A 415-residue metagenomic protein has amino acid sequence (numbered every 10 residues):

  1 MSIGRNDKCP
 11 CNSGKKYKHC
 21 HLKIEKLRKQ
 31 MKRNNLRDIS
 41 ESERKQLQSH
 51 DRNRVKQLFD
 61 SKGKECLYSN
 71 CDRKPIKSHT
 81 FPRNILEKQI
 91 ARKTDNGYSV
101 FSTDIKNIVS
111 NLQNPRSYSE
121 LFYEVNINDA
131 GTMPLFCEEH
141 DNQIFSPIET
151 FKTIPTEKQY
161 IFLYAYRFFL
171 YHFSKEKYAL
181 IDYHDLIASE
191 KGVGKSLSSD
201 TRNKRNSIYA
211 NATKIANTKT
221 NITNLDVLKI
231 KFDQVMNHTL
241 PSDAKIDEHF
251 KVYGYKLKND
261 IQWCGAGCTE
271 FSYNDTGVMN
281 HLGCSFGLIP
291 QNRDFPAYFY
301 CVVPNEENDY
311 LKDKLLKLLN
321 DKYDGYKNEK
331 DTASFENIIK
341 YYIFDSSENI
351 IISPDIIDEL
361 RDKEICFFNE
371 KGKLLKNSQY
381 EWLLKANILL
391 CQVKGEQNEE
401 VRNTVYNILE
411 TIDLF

Functional and structural regions predicted by a protein language model:
M1-K15, Y68-C71: Short Cys/His-rich zinc-binding micro-motifs
S2-R5, P10, R44-L47, D413-L414: N-terminal soluble segments of membrane proteins
K15-K16, F81: Alpha-helical hydrophobic packing sites
K18-L22: Cysteine-centered loop/knuckle micro-motif
E25-D141, S146-P147: An N-terminal structural lobe/cap that precedes and organizes the functional/catalytic core across diverse proteins
M31-K32, R37, E43, K56 (+2 more regions): Glycine- and hydrophobic-rich flexible loops that cap the catalytic core of alpha/beta enzyme folds
K219-F415: Charge-dense, low-complexity intrinsically disordered regions
